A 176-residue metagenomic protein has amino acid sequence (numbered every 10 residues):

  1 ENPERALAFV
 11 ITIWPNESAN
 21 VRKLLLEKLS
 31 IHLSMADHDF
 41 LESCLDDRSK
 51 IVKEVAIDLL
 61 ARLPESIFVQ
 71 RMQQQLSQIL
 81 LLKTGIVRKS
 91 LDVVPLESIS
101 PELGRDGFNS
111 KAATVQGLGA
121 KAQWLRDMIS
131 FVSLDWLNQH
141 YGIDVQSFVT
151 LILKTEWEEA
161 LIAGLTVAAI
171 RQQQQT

Functional and structural regions predicted by a protein language model:
N2, E17-V21, L33-S34, R48-K53: Short inter-helical turns and helix N-cap capping residues of alpha-solenoid HEAT/ARM repeat scaffolds
P3-T12, S34-D46, S66-S77, A163: Amphipathic alpha-helical scaffolding segments comprising HEAT/armadillo-like alpha-solenoid repeats
L7, R22-K23, H38, K53: Residue-level detector of extended alpha-helical repeat arrays and alpha-solenoid scaffolds
W14-P15, S30-I31, A61: Ankyrin-repeat helical core positions
L25-L26, A56-L60: Conserved hydrophobic register position within alpha-solenoid helical repeats
S49-D58, F68, I86-V87: Boundary/linker segments of alpha-helical solenoid repeat arrays
K83-T176: Long internal repeat-built scaffold domains in very large eukaryotic proteins
